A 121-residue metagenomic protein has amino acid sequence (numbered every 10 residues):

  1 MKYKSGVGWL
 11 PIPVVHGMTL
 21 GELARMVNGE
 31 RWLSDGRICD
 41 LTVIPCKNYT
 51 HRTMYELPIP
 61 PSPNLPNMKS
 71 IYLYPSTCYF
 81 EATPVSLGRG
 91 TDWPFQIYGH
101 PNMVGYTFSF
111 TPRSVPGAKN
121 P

Functional and structural regions predicted by a protein language model:
K2-T77: Conserved anion/nucleotide-ligand pocket segment
K47-P121: Glycine-rich, aromatic-lined ligand/substrate-binding cores of catalytic and carbohydrate-binding domains
